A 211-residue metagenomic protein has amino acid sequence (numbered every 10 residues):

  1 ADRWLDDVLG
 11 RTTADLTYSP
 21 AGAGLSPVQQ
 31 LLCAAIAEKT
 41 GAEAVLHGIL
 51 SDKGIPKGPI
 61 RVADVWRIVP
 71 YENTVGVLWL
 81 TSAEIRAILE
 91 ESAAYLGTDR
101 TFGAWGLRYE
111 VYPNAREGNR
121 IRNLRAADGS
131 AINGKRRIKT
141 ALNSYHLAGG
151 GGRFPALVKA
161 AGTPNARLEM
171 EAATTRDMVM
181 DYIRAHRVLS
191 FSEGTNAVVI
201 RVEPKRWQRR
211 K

Functional and structural regions predicted by a protein language model:
A1-K211: Catalytic centers of hydrolytic enzymes
